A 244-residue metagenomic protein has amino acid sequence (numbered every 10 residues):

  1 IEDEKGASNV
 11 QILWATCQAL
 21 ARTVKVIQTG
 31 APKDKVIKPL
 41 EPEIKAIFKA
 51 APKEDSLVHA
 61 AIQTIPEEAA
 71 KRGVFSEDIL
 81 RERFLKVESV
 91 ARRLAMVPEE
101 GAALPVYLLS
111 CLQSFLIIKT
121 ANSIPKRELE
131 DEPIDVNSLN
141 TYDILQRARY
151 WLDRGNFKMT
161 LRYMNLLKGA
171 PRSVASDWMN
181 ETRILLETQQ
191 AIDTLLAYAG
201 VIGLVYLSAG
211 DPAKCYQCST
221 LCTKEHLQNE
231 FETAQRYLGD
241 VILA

Functional and structural regions predicted by a protein language model:
I1-A244: Polar alpha-helical coiled-coil and adjacent low-complexity
